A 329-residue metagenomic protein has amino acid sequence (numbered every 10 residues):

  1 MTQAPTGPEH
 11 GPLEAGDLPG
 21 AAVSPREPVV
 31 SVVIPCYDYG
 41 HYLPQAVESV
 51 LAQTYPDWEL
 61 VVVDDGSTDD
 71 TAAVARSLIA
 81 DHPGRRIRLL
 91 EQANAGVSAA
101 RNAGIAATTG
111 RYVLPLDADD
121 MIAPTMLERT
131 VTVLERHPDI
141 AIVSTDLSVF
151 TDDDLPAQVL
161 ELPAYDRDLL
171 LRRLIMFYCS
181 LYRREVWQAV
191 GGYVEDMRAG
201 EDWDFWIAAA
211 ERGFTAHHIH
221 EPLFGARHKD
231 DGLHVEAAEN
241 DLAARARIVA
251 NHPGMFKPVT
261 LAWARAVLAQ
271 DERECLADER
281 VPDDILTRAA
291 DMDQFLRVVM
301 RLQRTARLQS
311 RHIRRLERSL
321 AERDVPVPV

Functional and structural regions predicted by a protein language model:
T2-A246, G254, Q309, R318 (+1 more regions): Nucleotide-sugar donor-binding/catalytic module of glycosyltransferases that assemble extracellular/cell-envelope
A4-T6, G254-V329: Boundary detector for helix-to-coil junctions that initiate low-complexity/charged tails
